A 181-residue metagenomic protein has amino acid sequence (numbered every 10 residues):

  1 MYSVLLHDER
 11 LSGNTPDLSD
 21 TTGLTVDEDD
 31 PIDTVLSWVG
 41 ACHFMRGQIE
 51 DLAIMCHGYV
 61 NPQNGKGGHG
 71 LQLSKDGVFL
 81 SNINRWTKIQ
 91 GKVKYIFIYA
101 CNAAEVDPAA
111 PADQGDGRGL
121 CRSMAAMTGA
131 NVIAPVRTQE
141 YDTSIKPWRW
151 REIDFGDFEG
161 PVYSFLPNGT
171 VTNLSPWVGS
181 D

Functional and structural regions predicted by a protein language model:
M1-A109, T170, P176-D181: Catalytic-core segments of thiol-dependent peptidases
Y99-D181: Active-site-proximal C-terminal subdomain of hydrolase catalytic domains
